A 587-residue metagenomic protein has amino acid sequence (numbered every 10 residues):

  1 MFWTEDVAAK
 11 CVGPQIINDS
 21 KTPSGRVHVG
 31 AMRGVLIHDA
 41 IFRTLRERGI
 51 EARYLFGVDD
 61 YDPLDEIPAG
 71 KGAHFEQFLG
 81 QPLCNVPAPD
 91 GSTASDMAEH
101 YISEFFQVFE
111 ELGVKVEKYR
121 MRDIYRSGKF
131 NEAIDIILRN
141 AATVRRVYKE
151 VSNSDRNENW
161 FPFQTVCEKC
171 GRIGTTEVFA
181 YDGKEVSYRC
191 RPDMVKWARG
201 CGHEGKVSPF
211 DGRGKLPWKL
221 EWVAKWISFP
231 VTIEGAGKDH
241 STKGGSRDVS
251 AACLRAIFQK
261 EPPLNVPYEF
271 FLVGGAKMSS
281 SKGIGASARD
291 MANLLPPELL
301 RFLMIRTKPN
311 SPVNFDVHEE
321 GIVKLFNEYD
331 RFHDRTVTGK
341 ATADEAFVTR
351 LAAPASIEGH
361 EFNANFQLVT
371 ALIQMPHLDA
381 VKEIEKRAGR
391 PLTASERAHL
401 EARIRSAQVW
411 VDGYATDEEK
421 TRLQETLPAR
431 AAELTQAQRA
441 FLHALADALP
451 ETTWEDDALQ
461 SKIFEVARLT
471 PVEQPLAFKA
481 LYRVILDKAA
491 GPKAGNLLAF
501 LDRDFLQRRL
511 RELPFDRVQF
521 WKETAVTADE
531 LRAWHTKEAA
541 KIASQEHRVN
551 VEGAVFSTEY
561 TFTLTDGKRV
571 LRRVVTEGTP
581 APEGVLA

Functional and structural regions predicted by a protein language model:
M1-G72, V223-T242: N-terminal catalytic cores of NTP/NDP-binding nucleotidyl/phosphoryl-transfer enzymes
M1-V12, V27, Y54, R145 (+4 more regions): Basic, alpha-helical terminal appendages of large translation-related enzymes
N18-V27, S228-D239, L272, I284-G285 (+3 more regions): Glycine- and acidic
H28, I137, P296, L481: Residue-level signal for inorganic ion chemistry
Y61-F78, A133-I134, K277, G283: Charged, often glycine-rich, active-site loop that binds/positions anionic groups
F75-V108, L112: A glycine-rich helix N-cap at a beta->alpha junction
V114-K118, R122-Y268, L272-A288: Active-site cores that bind ATP or allylic diphosphates and position pyrophosphate for catalysis
T242, R247, E269-D412, L486-V518: Catalytic adenosine-cofactor/nucleotide-binding cores of aminoacyl-tRNA synthetases and other
